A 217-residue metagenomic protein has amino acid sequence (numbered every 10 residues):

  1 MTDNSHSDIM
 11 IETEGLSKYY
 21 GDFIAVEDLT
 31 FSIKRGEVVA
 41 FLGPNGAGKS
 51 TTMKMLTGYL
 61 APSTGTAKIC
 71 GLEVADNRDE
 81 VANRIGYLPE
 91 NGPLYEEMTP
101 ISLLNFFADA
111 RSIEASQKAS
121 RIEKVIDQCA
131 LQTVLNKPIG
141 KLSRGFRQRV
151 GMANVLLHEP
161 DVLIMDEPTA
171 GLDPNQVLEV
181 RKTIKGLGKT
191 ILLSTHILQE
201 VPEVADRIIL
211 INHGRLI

Functional and structural regions predicted by a protein language model:
M1-S7: Pre-NBD coupling/linker segments of ABC/ABC-like ATPases
D8-T13, K18-N212: ABC transporter nucleotide-binding domains
R215-I217: Conserved beta-strand-loop-alpha-helix hinge in the C-terminal portion of ABC ATPase nucleotide-binding domains
